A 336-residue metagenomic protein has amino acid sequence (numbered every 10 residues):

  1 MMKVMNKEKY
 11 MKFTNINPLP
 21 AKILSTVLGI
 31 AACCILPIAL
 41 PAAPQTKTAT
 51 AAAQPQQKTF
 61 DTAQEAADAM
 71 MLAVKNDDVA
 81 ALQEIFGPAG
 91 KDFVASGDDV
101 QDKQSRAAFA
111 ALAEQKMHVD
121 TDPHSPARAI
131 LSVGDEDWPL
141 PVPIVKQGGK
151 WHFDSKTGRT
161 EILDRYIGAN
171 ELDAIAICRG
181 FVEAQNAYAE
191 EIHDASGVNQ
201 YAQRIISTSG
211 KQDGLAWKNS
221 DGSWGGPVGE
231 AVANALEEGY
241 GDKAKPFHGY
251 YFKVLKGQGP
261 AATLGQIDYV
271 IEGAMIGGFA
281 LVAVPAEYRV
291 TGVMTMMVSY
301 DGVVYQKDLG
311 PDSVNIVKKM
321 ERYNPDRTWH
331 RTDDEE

Functional and structural regions predicted by a protein language model:
M1-A21: N-terminal secretory signal peptides that target proteins for export/translocation
K22-I38: Bacterial N-terminal signal peptides
Q45-N76, G158-E183, A187: Short, low-complexity N-terminal intrinsically disordered segments enriched in polar/charged residues
D78-G90, N199-Q200: Short, well-ordered alpha-helical segments enriched in acidic and aromatic residues
G90-L140, G241, K245-H248, K253-A261 (+1 more regions): Surface-exposed, charged secondary-structure patches
A129-S132, E136-L172, A176-R179, V303-K307: Short beta-strand edge/turn micro-motifs at domain boundaries
Y188-V290: Flexible, glycine-rich surface segments
G277-E335: C-terminal soluble interaction/assembly domains
